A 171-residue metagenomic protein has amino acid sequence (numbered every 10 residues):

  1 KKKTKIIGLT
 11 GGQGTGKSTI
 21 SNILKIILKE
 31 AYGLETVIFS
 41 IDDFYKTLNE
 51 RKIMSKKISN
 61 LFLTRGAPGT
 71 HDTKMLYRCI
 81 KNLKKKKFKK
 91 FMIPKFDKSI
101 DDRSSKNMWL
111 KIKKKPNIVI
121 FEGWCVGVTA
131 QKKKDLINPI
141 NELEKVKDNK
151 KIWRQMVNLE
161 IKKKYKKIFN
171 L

Functional and structural regions predicted by a protein language model:
K1-G8, G12: Extreme N-terminal, non-catalytic leader segments that precede Walker-type/kinase nucleotide-binding cores
K17: Conserved lysine of the Walker
I20, L24: Hydrophobic positions on the alpha1 helix immediately C-terminal to the Walker A/P-loop
I26-I27, S55-K57, D135-P139: Glycine-rich, phosphate-binding/catalytic loops in enzymes
I26-V37: Post-Walker A helix-loop "phosphate-sensing" segment adjacent to the P-loop in P-loop NTPases
V37-S40, F44-D101: Conserved nucleotide-sensing/catalytic segment adjacent to the nucleotide-binding pocket in NTP-handling enzymes
R103-L171: ATP-dependent NMP and nucleoside kinases share a basic, alpha-helical "lid"
